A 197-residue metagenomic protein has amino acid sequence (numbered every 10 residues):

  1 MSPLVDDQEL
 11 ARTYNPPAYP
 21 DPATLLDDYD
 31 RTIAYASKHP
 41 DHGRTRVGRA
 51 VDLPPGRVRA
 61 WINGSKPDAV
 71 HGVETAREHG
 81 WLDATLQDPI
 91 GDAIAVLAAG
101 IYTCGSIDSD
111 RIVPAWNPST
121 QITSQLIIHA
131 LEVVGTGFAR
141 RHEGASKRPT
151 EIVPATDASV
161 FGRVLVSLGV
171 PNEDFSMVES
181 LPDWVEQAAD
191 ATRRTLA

Functional and structural regions predicted by a protein language model:
M1-T24: Basic, low-complexity segments
P22-H42: Short, amphipathic alpha-helical "recognition" segments used to contact nucleic acids or chromatin
H42-G43, L126: Short Gly/charged-rich anion-binding patches and loops
G43-V51: Short alpha-helical "recognition helix" segments of helix-turn-helix
L53, G64-P67: Alpha-helical DNA-recognition elements
P54-R59: Helix-turn-helix DNA-binding helix
N63-G64, E74-A197: Intein-associated homing endonuclease modules of the LAGLIDADG/DOD-type, together with closely related HINT-family
